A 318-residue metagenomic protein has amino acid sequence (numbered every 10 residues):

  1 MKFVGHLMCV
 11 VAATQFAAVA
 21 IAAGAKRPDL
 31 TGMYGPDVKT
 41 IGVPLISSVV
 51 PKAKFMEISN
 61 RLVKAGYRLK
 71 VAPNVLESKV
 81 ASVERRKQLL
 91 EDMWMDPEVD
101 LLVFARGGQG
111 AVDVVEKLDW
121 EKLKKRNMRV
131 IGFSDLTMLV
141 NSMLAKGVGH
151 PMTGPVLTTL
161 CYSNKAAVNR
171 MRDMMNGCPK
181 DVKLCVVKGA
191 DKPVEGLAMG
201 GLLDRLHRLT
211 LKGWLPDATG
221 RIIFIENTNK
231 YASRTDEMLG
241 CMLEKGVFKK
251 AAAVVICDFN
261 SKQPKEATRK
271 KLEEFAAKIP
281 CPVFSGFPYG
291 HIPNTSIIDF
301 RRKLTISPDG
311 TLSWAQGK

Functional and structural regions predicted by a protein language model:
M8-A18: Bacterial N-terminal signal peptides
A23-E98: ATP/NTP phosphate-donor binding region
V71-P73, G132, A251-D258, F284-G286: Short internal beta-strands
G107-K125, N141, R269: Short Gly/Thr/Asp-enriched flexible loops that form oxyanion-binding sites at enzyme active sites
W120-S142, H150-L157, P282: Short, acidic/small-residue loops that bind anionic groups at enzyme active sites
G149-L211: Conserved anion/nucleotide-ligand pocket segment
W214-T268: Internal helical hairpin/lid segments
D258-K318: ATP/nucleoside-binding phosphotransfer catalytic cores, i.e., glycine-rich phosphate-binding loops
